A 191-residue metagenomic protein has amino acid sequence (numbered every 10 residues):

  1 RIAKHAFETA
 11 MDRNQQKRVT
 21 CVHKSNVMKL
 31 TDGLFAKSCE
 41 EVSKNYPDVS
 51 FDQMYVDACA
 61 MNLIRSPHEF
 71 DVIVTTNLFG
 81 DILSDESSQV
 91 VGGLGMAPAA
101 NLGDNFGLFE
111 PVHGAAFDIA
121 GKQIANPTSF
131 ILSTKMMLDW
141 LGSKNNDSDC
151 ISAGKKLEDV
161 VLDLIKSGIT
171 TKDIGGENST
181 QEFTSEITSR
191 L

Functional and structural regions predicted by a protein language model:
R1-D57: Glycine-rich phosphate/diphosphate-binding loop of Rossmann-like nucleotide-binding domains
R13-H23, Y46-M54, K144-K156, K166-E177: Flexible, glycine/charged-enriched surface loops at secondary-structure junctions
S25-K29, V72-I73, Q123-I124, D173 (+1 more regions): Hydrophobic alpha-helical scaffolding
S38-N45, K156-S167, R190: Generic non-transmembrane alpha-helical segments
D48, V56-A60, R65-S66, F70 (+1 more regions): A glycine- and small/hydrophobic-rich beta-loop-beta segment that serves as a flexible "lid/hinge" or phosphate-binding
L63-S167: Glycine-rich phosphate/nucleotide-binding loop
S179-L191: Phosphate-binding loop/pocket of nucleotide- and phosphate-handling active sites
